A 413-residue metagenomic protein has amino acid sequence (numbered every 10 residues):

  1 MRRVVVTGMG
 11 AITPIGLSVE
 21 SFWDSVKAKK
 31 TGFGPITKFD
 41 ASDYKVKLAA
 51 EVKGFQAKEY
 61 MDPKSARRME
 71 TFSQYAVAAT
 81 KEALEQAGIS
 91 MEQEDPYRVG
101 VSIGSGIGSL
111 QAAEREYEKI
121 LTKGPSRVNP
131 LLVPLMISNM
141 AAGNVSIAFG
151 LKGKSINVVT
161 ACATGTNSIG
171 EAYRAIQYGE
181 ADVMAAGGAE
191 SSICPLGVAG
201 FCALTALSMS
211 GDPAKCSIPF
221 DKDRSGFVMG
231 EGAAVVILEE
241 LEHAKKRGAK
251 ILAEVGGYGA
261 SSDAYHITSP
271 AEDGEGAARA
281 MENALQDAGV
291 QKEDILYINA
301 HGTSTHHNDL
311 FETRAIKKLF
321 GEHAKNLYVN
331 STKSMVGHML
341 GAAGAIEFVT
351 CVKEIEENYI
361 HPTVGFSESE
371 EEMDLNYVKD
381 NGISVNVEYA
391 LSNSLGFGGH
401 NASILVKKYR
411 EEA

Functional and structural regions predicted by a protein language model:
M1-S65, E242-E254, V349-T363, K407-A413: ACP-dependent fatty acid/polyketide chain-elongation machinery
R3-T7, K30, G34, D212-A288 (+2 more regions): Condensing-enzyme catalytic core mediating Claisen C-C bond formation in acyl metabolism
V6, K27-T160, A189-V198, K292-N308 (+1 more regions): Conserved beta-ketoacyl condensing-enzyme motif
E20-S25, Q111-P125, A175-Y178, V198-G211 (+4 more regions): A glycine- and small-aliphatic-rich helix-loop capping segment at beta-alpha/alpha-beta transitions that lines
T37, E180-S225, Y258-E272, G302-D309 (+1 more regions): Acyl-CoA/ACP chain-elongation machinery
A76-A87, A141, S168, E239-L241 (+4 more regions): Short, well-ordered amphipathic alpha-helical segments that serve as non-catalytic structural scaffolds within diverse
A76-I89, S138-A142, S146-E190, V228-A249 (+2 more regions): Active-site-proximal alpha-helical scaffold in enzymes
T122-N129, G170, R174, E190-K246 (+3 more regions): Glycine-/small-residue-rich "gating" segment that lines the acyl/pantetheine channel and substrate pocket
